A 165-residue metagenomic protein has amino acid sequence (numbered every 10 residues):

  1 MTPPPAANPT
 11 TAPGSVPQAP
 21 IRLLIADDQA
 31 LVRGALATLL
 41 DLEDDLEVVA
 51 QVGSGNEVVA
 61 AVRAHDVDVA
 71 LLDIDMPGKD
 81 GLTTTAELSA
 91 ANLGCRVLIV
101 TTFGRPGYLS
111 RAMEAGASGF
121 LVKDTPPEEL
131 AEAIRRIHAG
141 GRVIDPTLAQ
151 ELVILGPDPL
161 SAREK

Functional and structural regions predicted by a protein language model:
A26-D27, V52, A70: Conserved sequence signature across two-component system core domains
D45-G53, A61: Short hydrophobic/Thr-rich beta-strand motif most characteristic of the beta2 strand and flanking loop of CheY-like
G53-E57, P77-T83: Acidic catalytic/metal-coordinating carboxylates
A60, L82-G94: Short amphipathic alpha-helix used as the core "switch/output" element in two-component signaling
D68-A70, I74-D75: The short loop immediately C-terminal to the conserved phospho-acceptor aspartate in CheY-like receiver
F103-G104: Short, conserved "switch-loop" micro-motifs in signal-transduction and mechanochemical regulators
G107-E114, S118-K165: Short, flexible helix-to-coil linker/hinge segments that flank and couple to helix-turn-helix
